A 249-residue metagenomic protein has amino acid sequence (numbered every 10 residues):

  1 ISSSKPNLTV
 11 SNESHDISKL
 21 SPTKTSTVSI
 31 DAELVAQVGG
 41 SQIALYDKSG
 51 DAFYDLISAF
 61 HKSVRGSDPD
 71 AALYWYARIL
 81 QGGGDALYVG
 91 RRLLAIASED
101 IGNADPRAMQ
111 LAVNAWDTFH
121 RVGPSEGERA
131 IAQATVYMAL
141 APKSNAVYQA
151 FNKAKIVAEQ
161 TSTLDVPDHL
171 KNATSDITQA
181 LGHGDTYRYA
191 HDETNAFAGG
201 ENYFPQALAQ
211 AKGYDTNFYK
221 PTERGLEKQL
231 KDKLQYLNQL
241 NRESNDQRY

Functional and structural regions predicted by a protein language model:
S2-Q42, L87-L93, A150-K155, V166-H169: Conserved C-terminal helix/linker of AAA+ ATPases
S2-V10, P22-V28, L45-G50, D100-R107 (+1 more regions): Conserved C-terminal "switch" segment of AAA+ ATPases
L8, E13-I17, A32, Y203 (+3 more regions): Short linear motifs in intrinsically disordered/low-complexity regions
T23-Y46, Y214-L230: Extended, compositionally biased low-complexity polar/Lys-Gly-rich tracts and adjacent boundary/linker regions are
T27, K48-A52, S63-R65, G82 (+3 more regions): Replace "in large, NTP-powered and nucleic-acid-processing enzymes" with "in large, NTP-powered factors and other
E33-A36, G40-R78, R91: Conserved helicase/translocase motor-coupling segment
G66-H191, N195-F197, Q210-A211, N217-Y249: Terminal-proximal interaction/regulatory segments of ATP-powered molecular machines
A198-G200, F204: Accessory helical-bundle/CTD segments and flexible terminal tails appended to RecA-like ATPase motors
